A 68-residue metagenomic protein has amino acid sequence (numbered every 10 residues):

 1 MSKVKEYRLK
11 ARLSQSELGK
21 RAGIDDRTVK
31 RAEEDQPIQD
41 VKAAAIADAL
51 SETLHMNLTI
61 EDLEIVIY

Functional and structural regions predicted by a protein language model:
M1-A11, E17, R21, L58-I60: A short, Lys/Arg-rich alpha-helix, primarily the initiator
E6, K20, R31, D48 (+1 more regions): DNA-binding alpha-helical recognition surfaces that contact promoter or target DNA
L13, I24, E52, M56: Short glycine/serine/threonine/alanine-rich loop segments
G23-I38: Recognition helix of helix-turn-helix/homeodomain-like DNA-binding domains that insert into the DNA major groove
V41-L58: DNA major-groove recognition helix of helix-turn-helix/homeodomain DNA-binding modules
L58-Y68: Short amphipathic recognition helices of helix-turn-helix/homeodomain-type DNA-binding modules
